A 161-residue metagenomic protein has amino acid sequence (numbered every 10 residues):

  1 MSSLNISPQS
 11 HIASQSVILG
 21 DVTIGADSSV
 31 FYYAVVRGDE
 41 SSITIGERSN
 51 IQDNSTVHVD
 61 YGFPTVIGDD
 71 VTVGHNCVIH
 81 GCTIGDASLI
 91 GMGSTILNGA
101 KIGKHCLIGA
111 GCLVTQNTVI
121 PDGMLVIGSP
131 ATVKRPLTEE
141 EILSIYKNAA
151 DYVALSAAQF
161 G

Functional and structural regions predicted by a protein language model:
M1-N5, F63-V78, D86, L125-G161: C-terminal segments of enzyme domains that contribute to small-molecule binding surfaces
L4, S42-T44: Surface-exposed loop/turn motifs in large extracellular/passenger domains
P8, A13-S14, L19-G20, G25-A26 (+15 more regions): Left-handed beta-helix
